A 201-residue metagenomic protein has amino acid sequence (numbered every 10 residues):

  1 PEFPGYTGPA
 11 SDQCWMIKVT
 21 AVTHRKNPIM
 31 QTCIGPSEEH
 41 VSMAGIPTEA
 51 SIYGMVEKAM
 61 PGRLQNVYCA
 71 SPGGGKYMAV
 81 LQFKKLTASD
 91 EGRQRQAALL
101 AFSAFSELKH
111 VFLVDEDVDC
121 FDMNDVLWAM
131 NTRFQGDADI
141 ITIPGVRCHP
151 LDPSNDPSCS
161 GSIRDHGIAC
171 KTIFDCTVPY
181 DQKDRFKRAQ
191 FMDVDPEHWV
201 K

Functional and structural regions predicted by a protein language model:
P1-K201: Charged, compositionally biased interaction regions
